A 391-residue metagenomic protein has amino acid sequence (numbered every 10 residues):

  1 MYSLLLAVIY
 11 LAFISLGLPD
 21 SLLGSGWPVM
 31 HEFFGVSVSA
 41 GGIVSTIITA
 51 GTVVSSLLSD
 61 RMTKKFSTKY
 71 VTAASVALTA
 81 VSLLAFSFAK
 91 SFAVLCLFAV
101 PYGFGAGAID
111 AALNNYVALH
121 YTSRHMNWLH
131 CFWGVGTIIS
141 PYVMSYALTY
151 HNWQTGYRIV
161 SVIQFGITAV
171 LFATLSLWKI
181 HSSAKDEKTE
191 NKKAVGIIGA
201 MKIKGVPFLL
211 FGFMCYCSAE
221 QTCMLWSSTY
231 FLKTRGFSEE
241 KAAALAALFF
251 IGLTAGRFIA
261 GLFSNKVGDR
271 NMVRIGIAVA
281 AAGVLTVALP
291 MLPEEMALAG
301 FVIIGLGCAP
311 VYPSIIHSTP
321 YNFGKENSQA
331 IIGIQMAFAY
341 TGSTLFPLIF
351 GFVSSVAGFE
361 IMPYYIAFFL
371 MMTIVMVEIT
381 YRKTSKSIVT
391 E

Functional and structural regions predicted by a protein language model:
L23-G24, K204-A247, I251-T254: Extracytoplasmic gate region of multi-pass secondary transporters
G35, S67, F88-A93, G236 (+2 more regions): Helix-breaking motifs and short loop linkers at transmembrane-helix boundaries and internal kinks in secondary membrane
V54-A93: Conserved MFS/SLC helix-loop-helix module at the cytosolic interface between two early adjacent transmembrane helices
S55-S67, G256-D269, S354: Helix-to-loop junctions at the C-terminal end of transmembrane segments in multipass secondary transporters
F98-F132: Cytoplasmic helix-loop-helix junction between adjacent transmembrane helices in 12-TM secondary transporters
W128-I180, Y216: Helix-loop-helix hairpin linking two adjacent transmembrane segments in secondary transporters
V267-I315: C-terminal transmembrane helical hairpin of 12-TM major facilitator-type secondary transporters
N322-F359: A late C-terminal transmembrane helix in Major Facilitator Superfamily
